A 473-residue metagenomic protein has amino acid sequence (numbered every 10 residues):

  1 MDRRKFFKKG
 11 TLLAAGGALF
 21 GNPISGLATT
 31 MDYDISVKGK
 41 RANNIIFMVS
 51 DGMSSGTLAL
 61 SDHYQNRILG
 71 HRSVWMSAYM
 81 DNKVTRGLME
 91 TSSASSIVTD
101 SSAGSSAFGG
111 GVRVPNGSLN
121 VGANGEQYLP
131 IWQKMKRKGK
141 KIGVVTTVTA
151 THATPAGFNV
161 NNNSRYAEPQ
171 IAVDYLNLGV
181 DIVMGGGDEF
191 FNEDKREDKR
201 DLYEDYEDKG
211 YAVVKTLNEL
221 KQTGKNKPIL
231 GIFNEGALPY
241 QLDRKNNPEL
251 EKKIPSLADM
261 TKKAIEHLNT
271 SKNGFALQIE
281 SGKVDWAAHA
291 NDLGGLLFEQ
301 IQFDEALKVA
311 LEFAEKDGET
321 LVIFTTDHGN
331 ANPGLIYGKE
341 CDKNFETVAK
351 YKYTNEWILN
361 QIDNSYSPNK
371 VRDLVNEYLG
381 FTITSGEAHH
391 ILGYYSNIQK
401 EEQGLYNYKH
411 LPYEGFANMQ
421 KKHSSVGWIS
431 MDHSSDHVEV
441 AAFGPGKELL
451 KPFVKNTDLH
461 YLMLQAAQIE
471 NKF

Functional and structural regions predicted by a protein language model:
M1, G21-F47, G52-S55: C-terminal segment of N-terminal export signals and the immediately downstream linker at the start of the mature
K5-A28: N-terminal export signals
G10, N22, F47-S50, V144-V148 (+2 more regions): Glycine-rich, histidine-containing beta strand-loop boundary motifs that form or position
L12, S55, G110-V114: Short helix-loop boundary/capping segments at the starts of domains
R41-I45, S50-G52, T57, N124-K138: Active-site-adjacent structural elements in enzyme catalytic domains
A42-N44, M53-L58, H63-D100, G104-S105 (+2 more regions): A post-motif C-terminal structural segment
S96, D100-A123: A glycine- and small-residue-enriched flexible loop/hinge segment at structural boundaries
R113-V173: Extracytoplasmic mature domains of secreted/periplasmic and thylakoid-lumen proteins
